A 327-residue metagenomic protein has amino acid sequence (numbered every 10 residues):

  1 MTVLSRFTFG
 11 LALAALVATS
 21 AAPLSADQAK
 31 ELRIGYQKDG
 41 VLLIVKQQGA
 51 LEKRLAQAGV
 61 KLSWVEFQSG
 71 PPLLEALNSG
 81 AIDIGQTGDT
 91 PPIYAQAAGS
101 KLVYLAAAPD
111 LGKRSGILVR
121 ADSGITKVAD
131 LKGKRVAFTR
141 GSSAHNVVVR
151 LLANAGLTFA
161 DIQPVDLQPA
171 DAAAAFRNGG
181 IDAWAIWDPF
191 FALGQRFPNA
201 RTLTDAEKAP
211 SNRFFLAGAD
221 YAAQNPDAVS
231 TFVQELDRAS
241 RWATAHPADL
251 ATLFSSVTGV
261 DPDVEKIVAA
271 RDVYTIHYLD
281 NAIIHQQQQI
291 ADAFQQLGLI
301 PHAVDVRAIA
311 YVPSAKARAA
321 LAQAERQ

Functional and structural regions predicted by a protein language model:
T8-S20: Bacterial N-terminal signal peptides
A21-A26: Sec/Tat signal peptide C-region and signal peptidase I cleavage site
D27-L157, V165-D166, D182-A185: Short, glycine-/small- and polar/acidic-enriched structural segments that line small-molecule recognition paths
V41-L42, L111-I117, A200-R201, S211-F215 (+2 more regions): Small-molecule pocket liners
K53-G59, T275-I283, V306: Short, solvent-exposed loop/beta-turn-alpha elements that line the ligand-binding surface or hinge of extracytoplasmic
T90, D161-V165, A170-V257: Pocket-lining segment of extracytoplasmic ligand-binding domains
A223-P301: Secondary-structure end/capping motifs
F294-Q327: Conserved C-terminal helix/tail region of periplasmic/extracytoplasmic solute-binding proteins
